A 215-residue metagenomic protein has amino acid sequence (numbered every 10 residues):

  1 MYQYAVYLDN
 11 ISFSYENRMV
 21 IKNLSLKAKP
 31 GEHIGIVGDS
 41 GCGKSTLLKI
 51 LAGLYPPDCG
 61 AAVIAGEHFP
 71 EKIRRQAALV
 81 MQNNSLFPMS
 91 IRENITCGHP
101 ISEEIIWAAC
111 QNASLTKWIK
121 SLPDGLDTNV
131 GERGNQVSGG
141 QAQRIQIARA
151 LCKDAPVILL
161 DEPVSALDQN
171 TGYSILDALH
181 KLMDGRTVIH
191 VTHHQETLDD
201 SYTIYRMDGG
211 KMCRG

Functional and structural regions predicted by a protein language model:
V37-D39: The feature captures the beta-strand-to-loop junction immediately N-terminal to the Walker
A52: Helix-to-loop junction immediately C-terminal to a conserved catalytic motif
G60-R75: Conserved ABC transporter NBD signature motif
V63, R92-E132, L176-D177, G185: ABC ATPase nucleotide-binding domain helical subdomain, centered on the C-loop/LSGGQ "ABC signature"
C152-P156, G185: A short, proline-enriched helix->beta-strand linker immediately N-terminal to the Walker B motif in ABC-type P-loop
I158-E162: Catalytic Walker B motif of ABC-type/P-loop ATPase nucleotide-binding domains
Q169-N170: Helix N-cap at the start of a conserved alpha-helix in ABC-type nucleotide-binding domains
